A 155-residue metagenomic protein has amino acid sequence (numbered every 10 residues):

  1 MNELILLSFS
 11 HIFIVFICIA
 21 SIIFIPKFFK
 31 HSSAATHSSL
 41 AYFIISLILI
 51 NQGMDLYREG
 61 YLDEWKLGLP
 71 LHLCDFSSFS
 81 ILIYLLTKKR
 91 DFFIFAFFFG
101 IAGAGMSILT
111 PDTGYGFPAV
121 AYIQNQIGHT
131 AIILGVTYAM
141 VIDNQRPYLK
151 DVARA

Functional and structural regions predicted by a protein language model:
M1-I19: Hydrophobic transmembrane alpha-helical segments in integral membrane proteins
F9-V15, L62-C74, I94-F97: Structural signature of hydrophobic alpha-helical transmembrane segments
A20-I25, I81, A131-L149: Alpha-helical transmembrane segments in multipass membrane proteins, preferentially the mid-helix core
P26-S39, L86-F92, I142-A153: Membrane-interface helix-boundary motifs at transmembrane edges
T36-A41, L69, F93-I101, Y122-Q126: Cytoplasmic-side transmembrane-helix entry/capping segments in multi-pass membrane proteins
I44, F95-A104, D151-A155: Central hydrophobic cores of alpha-helical transmembrane segments in multi-pass integral membrane proteins
I45-L56, G100-D112: Aromatic-anchored segments of alpha-helical transmembrane domains
Y57-W65, T87-R90, P111-I123: Membrane-interface helix caps and helix-loop-helix hairpins in membrane proteins
